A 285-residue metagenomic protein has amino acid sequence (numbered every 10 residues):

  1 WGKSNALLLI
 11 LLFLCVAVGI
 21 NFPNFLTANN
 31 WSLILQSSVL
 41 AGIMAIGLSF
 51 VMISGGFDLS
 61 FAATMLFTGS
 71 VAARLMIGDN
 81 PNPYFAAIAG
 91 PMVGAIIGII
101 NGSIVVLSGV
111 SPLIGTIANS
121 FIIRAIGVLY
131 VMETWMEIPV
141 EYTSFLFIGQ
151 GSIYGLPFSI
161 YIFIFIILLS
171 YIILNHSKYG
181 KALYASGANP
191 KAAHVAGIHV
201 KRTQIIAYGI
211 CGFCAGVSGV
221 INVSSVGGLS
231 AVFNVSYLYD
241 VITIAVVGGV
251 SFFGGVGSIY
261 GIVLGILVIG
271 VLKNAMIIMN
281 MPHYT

Functional and structural regions predicted by a protein language model:
W1-L14, L168, A188-K191, V195-R202 (+1 more regions): Cytosolic-side transmembrane-helix boundaries in multi-pass membrane proteins
N5-L9, I34, A63-F67, Y84-M92 (+6 more regions): Hydrophobic alpha-helical transmembrane segments
L7-G19, L48, S120-A125, I162-I173 (+3 more regions): Hydrophobic core segments of alpha-helical transmembrane domains in multi-pass membrane transport and ion-translocation
L14-D79, I104-V110, A245-I259: Single transmembrane alpha-helix segments in multi-pass membrane proteins
N80-S120, L264-V268: Alpha-helical transmembrane segments within multi-pass membrane transporters and channels
N82-G90, I96-N101, S152-L229: Helix-loop-helix "hairpin" substructures at the membrane interface of multi-pass membrane proteins
S108, P112-H176, T203-I206, V226-N234 (+2 more regions): Transmembrane helix-bundle core of multi-pass membrane transporters and related energy-transducing complexes
Y208-G209, A215, S225-T285: Transmembrane alpha-helical segments in multi-pass inner-membrane proteins
